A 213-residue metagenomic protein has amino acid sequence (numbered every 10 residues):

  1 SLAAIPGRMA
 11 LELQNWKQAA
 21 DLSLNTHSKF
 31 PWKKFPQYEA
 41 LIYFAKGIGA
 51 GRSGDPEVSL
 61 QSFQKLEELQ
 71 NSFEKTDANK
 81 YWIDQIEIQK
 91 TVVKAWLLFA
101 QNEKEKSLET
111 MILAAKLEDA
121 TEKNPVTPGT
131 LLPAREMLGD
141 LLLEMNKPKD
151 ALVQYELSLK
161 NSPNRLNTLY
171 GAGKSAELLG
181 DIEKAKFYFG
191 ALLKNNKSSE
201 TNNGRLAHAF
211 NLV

Functional and structural regions predicted by a protein language model:
P6, E39, K46, K94 (+2 more regions): Structural register within alpha-helical repeat arrays
A20-P31, Q64-K75, I112-E122, V153-K160 (+1 more regions): Amphipathic alpha-helical segments of tetratricopeptide repeats
F44, D77-A78, P125-T127, E136 (+2 more regions): Alpha-solenoid helical repeat scaffolds
L60-E68, I112-K116, L166, G173-E200: TPR/TPR-like (Sel1-like) alpha-helical repeat modules
